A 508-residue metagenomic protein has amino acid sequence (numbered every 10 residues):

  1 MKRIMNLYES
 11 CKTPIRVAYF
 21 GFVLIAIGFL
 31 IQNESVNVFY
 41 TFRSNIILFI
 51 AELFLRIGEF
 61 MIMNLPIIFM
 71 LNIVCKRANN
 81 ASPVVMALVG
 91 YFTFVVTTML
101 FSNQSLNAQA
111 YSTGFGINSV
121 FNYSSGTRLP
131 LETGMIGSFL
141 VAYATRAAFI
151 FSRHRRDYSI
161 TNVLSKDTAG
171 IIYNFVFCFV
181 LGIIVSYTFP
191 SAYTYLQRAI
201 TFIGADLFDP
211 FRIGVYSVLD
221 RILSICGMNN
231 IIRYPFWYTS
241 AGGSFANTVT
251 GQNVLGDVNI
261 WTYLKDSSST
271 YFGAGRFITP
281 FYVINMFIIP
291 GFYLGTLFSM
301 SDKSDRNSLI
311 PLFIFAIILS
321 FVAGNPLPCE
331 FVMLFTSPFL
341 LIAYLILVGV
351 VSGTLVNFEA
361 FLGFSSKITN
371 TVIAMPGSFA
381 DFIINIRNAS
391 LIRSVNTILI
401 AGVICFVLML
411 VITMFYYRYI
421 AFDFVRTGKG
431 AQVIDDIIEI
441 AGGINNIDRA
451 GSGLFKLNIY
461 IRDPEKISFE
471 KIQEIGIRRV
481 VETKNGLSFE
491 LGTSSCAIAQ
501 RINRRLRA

Functional and structural regions predicted by a protein language model:
R3-Y158, S165, T336-G349, G353-F358 (+3 more regions): Early transmembrane hairpin of solute transport permeases
P14-A18, F22, A26-L30, N64-L71 (+17 more regions): Transmembrane alpha-helical segments of multi-pass membrane transport proteins and ion-pumping complexes
I31-L55, V96-E132, S159-V163, Y193-G204 (+3 more regions): Inter-helical loop and helix-membrane interface segments of multi-pass membrane transporters/permeases
S44, L48-E52, V249-G251, L255-T270 (+4 more regions): Transmembrane alpha-helical segments and their short flanking loops that form helix-hairpins/helix-helix interfaces
I46-I47, M63, E132-I136, K166-I172 (+5 more regions): Membrane-interfacial loop-to-helix junctions in multi-pass transporters
L53-I67, N122-L140, R212-W237, G256-I289 (+1 more regions): Hydrophobic alpha-helical transmembrane segments
G182, S186-G251: Aromatic-rich transmembrane-lumenal/periplasmic boundary elements in polytopic membrane proteins
D435-A508: Structured cytosolic domains appended to multi-pass membrane proteins
